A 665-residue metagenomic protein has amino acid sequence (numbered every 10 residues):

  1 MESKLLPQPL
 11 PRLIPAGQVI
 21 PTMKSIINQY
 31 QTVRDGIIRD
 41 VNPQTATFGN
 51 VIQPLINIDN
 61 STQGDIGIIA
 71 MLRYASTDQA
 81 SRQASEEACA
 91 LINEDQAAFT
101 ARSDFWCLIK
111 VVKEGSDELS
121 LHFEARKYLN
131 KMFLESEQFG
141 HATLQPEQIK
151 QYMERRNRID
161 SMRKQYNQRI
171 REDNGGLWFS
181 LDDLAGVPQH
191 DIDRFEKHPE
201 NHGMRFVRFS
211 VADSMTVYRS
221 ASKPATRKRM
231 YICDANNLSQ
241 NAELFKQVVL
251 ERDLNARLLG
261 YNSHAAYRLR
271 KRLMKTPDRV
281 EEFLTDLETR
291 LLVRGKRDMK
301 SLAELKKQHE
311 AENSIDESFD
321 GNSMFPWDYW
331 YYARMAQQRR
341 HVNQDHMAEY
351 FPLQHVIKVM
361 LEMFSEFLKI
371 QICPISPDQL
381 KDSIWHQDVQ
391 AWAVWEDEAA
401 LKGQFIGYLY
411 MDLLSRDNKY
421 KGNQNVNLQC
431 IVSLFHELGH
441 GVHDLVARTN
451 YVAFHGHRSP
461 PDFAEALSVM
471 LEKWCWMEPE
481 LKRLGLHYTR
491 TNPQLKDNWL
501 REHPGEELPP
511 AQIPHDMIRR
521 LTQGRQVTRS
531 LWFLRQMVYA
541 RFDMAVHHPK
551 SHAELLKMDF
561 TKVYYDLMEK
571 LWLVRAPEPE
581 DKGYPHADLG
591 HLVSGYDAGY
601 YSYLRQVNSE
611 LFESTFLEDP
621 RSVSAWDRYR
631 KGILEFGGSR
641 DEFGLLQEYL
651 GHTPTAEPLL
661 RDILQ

Functional and structural regions predicted by a protein language model:
M1-V187, D619-R621: N-terminal helix-rich structural modules
S3-Q18, A70-A88, V112-E154, R208-A242 (+6 more regions): Short His/Asp/Glu-rich catalytic/ion-coordination signatures at enzyme active sites or charged loops
F123-K131, E135, K150, R158-S161 (+11 more regions): Active-site-proximal, well-structured secondary-structure segments within enzyme catalytic domains
G260, F364, N425-L445, S468: Active-site recognition of the HExxH zinc-binding catalytic motif
F364, H436-L438, S468, F542 (+3 more regions): Hydrophobic, well-ordered secondary-structure elements that form the walls of internal hydrophobic environments
I431, F435, L531-P549, E578 (+2 more regions): C-terminal substrate/ligand-recognition segments
A447-L471: The catalytic-center signature of Zn2+-dependent metalloproteases
E618-Q665: C-terminal amphipathic alpha-helical interaction region
